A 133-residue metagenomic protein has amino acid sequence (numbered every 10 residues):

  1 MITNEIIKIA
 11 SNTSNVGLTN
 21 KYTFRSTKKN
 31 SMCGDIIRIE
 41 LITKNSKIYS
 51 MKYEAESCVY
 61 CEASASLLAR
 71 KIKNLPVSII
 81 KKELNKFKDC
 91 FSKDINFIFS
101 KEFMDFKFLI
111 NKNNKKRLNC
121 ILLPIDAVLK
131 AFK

Functional and structural regions predicted by a protein language model:
M1-K133: Domain-level signature for proteins that mediate thiol-based redox and metal-cofactor handling
